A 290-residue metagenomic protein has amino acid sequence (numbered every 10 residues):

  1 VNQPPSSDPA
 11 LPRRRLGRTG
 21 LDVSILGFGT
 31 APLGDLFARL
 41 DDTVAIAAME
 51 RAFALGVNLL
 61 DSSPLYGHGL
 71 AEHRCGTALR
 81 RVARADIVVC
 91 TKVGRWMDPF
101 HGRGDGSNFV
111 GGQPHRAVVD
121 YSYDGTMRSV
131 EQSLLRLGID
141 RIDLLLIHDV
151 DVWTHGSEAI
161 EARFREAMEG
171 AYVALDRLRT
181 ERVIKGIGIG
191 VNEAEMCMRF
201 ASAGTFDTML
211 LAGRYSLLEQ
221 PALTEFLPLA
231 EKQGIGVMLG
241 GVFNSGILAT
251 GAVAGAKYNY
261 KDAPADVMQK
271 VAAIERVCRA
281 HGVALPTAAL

Functional and structural regions predicted by a protein language model:
V1-F100, N108: N-terminal binding-site loop/beta-alpha segment at the start of enzyme catalytic domains that lines or forms
A10-R13, V44, V150-L290: Beta/alpha (TIM)-barrel catalytic core signal, keyed to glycine-rich beta->alpha loops juxtaposed to Asp/Glu that bind
L16, F28, A45, A52 (+11 more regions): Conserved, mostly hydrophobic/aromatic
L21-L26, G56-N58, A83-I87, I139-D143 (+4 more regions): Short, well-ordered coil/turn segments that N-cap beta-strands
A31-T43, G111-M127, E161: Active-site mouth loops of central-metabolism enzymes
R39-A52, S122-R136, N192-R199: Short, acidic/polar
P99-F109, G251-A256: Short, flexible, mixed-charge acidic loops at enzyme active sites
L134-A159: Active-site groove signature of glycoside hydrolases
